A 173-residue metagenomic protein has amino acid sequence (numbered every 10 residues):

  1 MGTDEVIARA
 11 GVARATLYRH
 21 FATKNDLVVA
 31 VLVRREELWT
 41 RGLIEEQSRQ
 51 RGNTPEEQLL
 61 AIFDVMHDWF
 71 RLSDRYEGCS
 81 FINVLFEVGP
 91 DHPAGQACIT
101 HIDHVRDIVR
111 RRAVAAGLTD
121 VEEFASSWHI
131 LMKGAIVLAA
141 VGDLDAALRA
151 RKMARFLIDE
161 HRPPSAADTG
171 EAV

Functional and structural regions predicted by a protein language model:
M1-D26, A30: Helix-turn-helix
T3, N25, V29, G52 (+5 more regions): Short, structured helix-loop boundary elements
D4, N83, K133: Conserved acidic functional residues
A30, I44-S73: Hydrophobic alpha-helical connector segments
V33-T40: Short, basic, alpha-helical segments at the C-terminal edge of helix-turn-helix-like DNA-binding modules
T40, E57-D64, D91-A115, S126: Amphipathic alpha-helical packing segments from all-alpha helical-bundle domains
L72-D91: Amphipathic alpha-helical segments used for helix-helix packing
G95-T100, V114-V173: Hydrophobic/aromatic-rich alpha-helical bundle segments in the mid-to-C-terminal region
